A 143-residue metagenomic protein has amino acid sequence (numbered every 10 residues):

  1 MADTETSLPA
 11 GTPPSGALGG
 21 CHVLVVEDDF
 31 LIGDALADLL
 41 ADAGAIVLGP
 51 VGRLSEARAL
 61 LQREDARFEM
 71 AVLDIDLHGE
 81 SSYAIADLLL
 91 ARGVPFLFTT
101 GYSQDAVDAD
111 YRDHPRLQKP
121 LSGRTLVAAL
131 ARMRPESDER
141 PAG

Functional and structural regions predicted by a protein language model:
M1-H22, S122-G143: Non-catalytic signal-transmission and effector/linker regions of two-component phosphorelay proteins
E27: Conserved acidic carboxylate
F30, G52-E56, R124: Acidic phosphotransfer microenvironment of two-component signaling modules
F30-G49: Two-component/phosphorelay signaling modules centered on CheY-like receiver
P50-M70: Acidic, metal-coordinating helix/loop segments flanking the phosphotransfer/catalytic sites of two-component signaling
L73-L90: Conserved phosphotransfer microenvironments
K119: A Lys-centered signature of the CheY-like receiver
